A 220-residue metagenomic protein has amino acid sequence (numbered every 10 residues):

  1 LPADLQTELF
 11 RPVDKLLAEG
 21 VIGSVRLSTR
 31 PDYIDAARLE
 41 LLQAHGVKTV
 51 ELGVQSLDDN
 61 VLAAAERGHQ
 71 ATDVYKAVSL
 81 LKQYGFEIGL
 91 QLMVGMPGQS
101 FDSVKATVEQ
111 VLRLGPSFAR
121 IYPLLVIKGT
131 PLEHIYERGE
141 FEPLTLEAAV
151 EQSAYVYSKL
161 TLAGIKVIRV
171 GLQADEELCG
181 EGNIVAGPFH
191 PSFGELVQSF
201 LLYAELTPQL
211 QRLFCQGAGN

Functional and structural regions predicted by a protein language model:
L1-R120, L124, K128-E147: Conserved non-cysteine loop/helix-boundary elements of the Radical SAM core domain that shape
P131, R138-N220: Auxiliary Fe-S-binding modules of radical SAM enzymes
